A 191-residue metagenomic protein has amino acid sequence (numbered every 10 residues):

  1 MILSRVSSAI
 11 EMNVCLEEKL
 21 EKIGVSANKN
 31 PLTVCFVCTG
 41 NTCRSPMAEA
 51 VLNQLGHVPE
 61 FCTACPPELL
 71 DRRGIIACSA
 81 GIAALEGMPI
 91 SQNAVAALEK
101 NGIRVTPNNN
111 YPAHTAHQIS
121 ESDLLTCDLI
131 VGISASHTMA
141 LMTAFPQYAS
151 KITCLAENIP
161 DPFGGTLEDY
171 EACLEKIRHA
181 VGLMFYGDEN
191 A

Functional and structural regions predicted by a protein language model:
I2-A191: Short polar/charged helix/loop
